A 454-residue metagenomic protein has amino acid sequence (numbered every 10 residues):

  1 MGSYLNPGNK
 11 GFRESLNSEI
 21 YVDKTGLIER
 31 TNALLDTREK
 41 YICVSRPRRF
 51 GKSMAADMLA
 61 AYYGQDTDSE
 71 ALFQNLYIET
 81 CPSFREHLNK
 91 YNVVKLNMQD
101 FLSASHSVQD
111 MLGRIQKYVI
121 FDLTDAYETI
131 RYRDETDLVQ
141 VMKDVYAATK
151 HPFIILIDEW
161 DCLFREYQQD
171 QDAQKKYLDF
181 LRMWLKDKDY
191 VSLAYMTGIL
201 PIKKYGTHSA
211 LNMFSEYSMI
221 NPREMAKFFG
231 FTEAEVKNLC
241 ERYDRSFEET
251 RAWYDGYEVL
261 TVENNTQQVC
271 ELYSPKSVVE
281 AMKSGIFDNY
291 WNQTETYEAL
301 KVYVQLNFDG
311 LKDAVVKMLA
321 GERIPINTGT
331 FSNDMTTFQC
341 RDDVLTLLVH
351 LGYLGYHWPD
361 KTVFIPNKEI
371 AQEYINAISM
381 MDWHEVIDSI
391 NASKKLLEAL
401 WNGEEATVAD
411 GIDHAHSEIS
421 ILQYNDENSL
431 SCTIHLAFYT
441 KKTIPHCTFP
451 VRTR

Functional and structural regions predicted by a protein language model:
M1-I434, F438-C447: Phosphate-binding site recognition
T453-R454: Short acidic loop-to-beta-strand element that houses the catalytic metal-binding Asp/Glu of nuclease active sites
